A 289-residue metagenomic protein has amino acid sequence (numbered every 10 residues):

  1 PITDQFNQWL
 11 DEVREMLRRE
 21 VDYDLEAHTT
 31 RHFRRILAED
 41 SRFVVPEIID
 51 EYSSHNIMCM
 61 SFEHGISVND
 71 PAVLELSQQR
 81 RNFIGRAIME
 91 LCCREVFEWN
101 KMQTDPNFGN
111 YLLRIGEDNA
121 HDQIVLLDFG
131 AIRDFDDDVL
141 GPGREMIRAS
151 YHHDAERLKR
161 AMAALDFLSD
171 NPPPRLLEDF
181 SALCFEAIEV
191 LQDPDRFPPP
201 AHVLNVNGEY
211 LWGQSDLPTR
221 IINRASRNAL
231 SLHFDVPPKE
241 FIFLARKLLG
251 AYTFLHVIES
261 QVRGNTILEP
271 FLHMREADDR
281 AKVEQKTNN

Functional and structural regions predicted by a protein language model:
P1-N69, A87, E98-W99: Conserved ATP-binding subdomain of kinase catalytic cores across diverse folds
D11-V13, S54, E63-S67, P71-A87 (+1 more regions): Helix-rich C-lobe and terminal helical cap/extension of kinase-like folds
E26, C59, N107, D128 (+1 more regions): Residue-level signature of catalytic and energy-coupling elements of molecular machines, predominantly ATP/GTP-dependent
R35, M102-Q103, H256-S260: Juxtamembrane "helix exit" motif at the C-terminal ends of alpha-helical transmembrane segments in multi-pass membrane
H55, G109-N110: Conserved protein-kinase catalytic-loop position immediately C-terminal to the HRD catalytic Asp
I57, Q103, I124: Hydrophobic "anchor" residues on beta-strands that sit immediately upstream of conserved functional sites
E98-F108: Catalytic-loop of the protein kinase fold
